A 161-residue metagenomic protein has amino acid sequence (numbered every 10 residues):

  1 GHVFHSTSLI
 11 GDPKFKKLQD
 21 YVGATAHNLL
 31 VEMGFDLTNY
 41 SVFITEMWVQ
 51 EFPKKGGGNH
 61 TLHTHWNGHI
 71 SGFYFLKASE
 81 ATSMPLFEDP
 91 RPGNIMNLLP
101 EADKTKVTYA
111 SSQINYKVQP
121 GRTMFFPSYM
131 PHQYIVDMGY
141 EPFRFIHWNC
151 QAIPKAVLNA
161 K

Functional and structural regions predicted by a protein language model:
G1-Y40, N59: Non-heme Fe(II)/2-oxoglutarate
D36-K54: Hydrophobic beta-strand-centered segment that forms part of the acyl-chain substrate-binding groove
S41, T64-G68, Y140-P142: A generic structural micro-feature
Q50-F125, A156-N159: Catalytic core of non-heme Fe(II) oxygenases with the double-stranded beta-helix
H60-H63, H132-G139: Short beta-strand His + acidic residue motifs that chelate non-heme Fe in jelly-roll/DSBH and cupin folds
G72, Y140-A156: A short hydrophobic beta-strand segment most commonly corresponding to one strand of the jelly-roll/cupin
L76, M130, C150-A152: Short beta-strand segments enriched in hydrophobic/aromatic residues within well-folded beta-rich domains
R122-Y134: Terminal, low-complexity interaction segments
